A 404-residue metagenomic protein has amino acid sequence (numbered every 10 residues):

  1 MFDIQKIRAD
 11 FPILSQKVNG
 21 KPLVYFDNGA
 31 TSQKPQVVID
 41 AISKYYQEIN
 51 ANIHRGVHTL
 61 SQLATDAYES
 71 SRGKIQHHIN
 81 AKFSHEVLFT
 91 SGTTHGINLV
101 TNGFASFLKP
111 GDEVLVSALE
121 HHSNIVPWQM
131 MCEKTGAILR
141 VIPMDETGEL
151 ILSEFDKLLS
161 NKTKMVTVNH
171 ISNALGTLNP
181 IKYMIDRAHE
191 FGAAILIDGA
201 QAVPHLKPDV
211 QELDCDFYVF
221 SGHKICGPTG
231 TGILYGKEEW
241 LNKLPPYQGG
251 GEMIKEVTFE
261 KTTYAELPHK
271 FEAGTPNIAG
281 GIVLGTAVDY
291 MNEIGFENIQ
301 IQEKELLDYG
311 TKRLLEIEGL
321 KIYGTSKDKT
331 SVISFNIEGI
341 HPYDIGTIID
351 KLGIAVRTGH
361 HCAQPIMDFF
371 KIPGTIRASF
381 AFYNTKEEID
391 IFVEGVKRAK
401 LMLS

Functional and structural regions predicted by a protein language model:
M1-S404: Pyridoxal 5′-phosphate
